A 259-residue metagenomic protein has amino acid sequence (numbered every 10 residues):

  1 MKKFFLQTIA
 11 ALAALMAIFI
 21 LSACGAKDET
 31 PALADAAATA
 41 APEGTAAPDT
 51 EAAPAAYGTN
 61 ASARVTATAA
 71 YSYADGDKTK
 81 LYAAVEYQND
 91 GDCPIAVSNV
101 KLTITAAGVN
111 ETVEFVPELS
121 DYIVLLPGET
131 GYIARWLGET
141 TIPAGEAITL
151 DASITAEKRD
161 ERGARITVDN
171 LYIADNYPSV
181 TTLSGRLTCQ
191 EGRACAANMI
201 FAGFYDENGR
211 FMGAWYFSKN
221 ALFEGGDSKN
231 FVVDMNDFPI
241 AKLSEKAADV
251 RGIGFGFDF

Functional and structural regions predicted by a protein language model:
K2-A11: Bacterial N-terminal signal peptides that target proteins for export
I20-A23: C-terminal motif of bacterial Sec signal peptides marking the signal peptidase cleavage site
G25-K27: Bacterial signal peptide processing site
A52-T79, S153-S179: Low-complexity, acidic Ser/Thr/Pro/Gly-rich terminal tails and inter-domain linkers that flank the onset of structured
Y87-D92, L187-E191: Asparagine-centered strand-capping/turn motif at beta-strand->loop junctions
D92-V97, E111-T112, G192-A197, F211-G213: Short acidic/proline- and small/hydrophobic-mixed sequence motifs that coincide with surface turns and coil-to-beta
T112-T141, A214-I240: Intrinsically disordered, low-complexity Pro/Gly/Ser/Thr-rich segments with frequent PxxP/GP/PP motifs and embedded
E139-P178, F238-F259: Terminal connector regions
